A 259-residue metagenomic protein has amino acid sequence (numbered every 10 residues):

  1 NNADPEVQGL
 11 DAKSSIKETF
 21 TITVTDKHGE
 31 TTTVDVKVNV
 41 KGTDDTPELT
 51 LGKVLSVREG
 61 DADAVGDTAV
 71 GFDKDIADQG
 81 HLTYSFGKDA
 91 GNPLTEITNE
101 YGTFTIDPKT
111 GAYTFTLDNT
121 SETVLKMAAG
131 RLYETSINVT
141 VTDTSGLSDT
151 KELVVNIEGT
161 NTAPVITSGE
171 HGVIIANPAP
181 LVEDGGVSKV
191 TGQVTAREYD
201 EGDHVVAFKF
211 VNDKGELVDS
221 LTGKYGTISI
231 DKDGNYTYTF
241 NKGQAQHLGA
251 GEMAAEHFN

Functional and structural regions predicted by a protein language model:
N1-K41, L94-E158, V218-N259: Acidic, turn/loop-rich segments in luminal/extracellular domains of secretory-pathway and cell-surface proteins
D45-L94, D149, V165-S220: Extracellular ectodomain surface segments
